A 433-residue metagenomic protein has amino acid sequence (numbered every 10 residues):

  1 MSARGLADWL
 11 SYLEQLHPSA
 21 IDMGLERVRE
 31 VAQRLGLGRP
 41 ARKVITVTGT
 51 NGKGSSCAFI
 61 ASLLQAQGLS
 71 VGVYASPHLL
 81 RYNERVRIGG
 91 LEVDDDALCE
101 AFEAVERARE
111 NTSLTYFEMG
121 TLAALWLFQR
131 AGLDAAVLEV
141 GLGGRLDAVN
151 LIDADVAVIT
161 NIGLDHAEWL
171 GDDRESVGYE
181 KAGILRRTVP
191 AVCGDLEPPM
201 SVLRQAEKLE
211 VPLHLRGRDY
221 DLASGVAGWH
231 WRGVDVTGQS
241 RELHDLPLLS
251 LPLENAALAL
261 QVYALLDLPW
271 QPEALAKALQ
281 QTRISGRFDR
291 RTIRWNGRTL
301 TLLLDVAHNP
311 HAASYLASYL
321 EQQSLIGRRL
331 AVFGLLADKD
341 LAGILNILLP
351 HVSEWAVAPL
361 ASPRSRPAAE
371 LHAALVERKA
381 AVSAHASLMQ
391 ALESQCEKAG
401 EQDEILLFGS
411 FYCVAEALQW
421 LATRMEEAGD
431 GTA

Functional and structural regions predicted by a protein language model:
M1-S19: Charged, amphipathic alpha-helical linker segments immediately N-terminal to NTP-binding catalytic cores
G5, S19-I21, L25-R42, A66-I152 (+2 more regions): ATP-dependent carboxylate-amine ligase catalytic core
A41, R130, A135-L138, D147-V158 (+3 more regions): Nucleotide phosphate-binding/pyrophosphate-handling subdomain across enzymes that bind or process nucleotide phosphates
V47, S55-G72: A conserved segment at the C-terminal end of the G1
A75, V192-D195, E207-G225, L246-S250 (+6 more regions): Beta-strand->loop->alpha-helix junctions that form or flank phosphate-binding loops in nucleotide-handling enzymes
T112, D134-E139, A154-L243, A256-K277: Acidic, Mg2+-coordinating active-site environments of NTP-dependent enzymes
V192, L196-H214, G225-A227, A264 (+2 more regions): C-terminal helical cap/extension that packs against the catalytic core of soluble nucleotide-cofactor enzymes
L360-S362, A428-A433: Short, flexible loop segments at boundaries between secondary-structure elements
